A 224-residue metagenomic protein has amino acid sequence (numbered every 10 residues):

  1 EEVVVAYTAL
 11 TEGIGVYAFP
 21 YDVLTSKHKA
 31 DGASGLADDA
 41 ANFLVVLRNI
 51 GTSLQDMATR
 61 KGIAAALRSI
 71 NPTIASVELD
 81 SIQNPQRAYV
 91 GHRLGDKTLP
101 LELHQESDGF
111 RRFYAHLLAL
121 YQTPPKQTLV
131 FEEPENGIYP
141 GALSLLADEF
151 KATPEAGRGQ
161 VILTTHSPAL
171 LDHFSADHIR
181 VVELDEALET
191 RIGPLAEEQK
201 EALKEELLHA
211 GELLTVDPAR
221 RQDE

Functional and structural regions predicted by a protein language model:
E1-P124, L213, A219-R220: Phosphate-coordinating catalytic segments in nucleotide- and nucleic-acid-processing enzymes
E132-E133: Walker B catalytic acidic pair
S144-E224: C-terminal lobe/lid and adjacent interdomain/linker elements of RecA-like ASCE P-loop ATPase modules
